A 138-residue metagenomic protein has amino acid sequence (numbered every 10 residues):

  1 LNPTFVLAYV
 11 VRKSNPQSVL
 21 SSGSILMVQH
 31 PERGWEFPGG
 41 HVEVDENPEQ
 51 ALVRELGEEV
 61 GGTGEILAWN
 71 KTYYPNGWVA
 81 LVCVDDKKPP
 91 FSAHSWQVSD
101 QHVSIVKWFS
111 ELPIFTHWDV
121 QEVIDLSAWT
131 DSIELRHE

Functional and structural regions predicted by a protein language model:
L1-I25, V79-A80: Conserved N-terminal beta-strand and adjoining loop/helix that marks the start of the Nudix/MutT-like hydrolase domain
L1-L7, W129-E138: N-terminal intrinsically disordered, low-complexity tails enriched in polar/charged
P3, S22-G23, E32, P75-G77 (+1 more regions): Sequence-level motif detector for i,i+2 pairs with an aromatic at +2
V11-N15, Q29-G34, Y73-N76, V84-D85: Short, flexible beta-strand-to-coil junctions
S21-V28, S92-H94: Residue-level detector of functional hotspots within protein domains
V28-Q29, S110: Residue-level detector of conserved, well-ordered beta-strand and adjacent loop positions that form binding/recognition
E36-G40: A short gly/proline-enriched turn/hairpin at secondary-structure junctions
V42-D131, R136: Unchanged
